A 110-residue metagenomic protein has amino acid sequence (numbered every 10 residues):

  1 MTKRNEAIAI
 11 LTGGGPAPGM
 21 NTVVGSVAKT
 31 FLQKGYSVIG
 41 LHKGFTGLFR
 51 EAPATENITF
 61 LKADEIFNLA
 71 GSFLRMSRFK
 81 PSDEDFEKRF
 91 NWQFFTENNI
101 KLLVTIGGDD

Functional and structural regions predicted by a protein language model:
M1, L48-T105, D110: Glycine-rich oxoanion-binding loops at beta->alpha junctions
T2-F49: N-terminal phosphate-binding or glycine-rich loops at protein starts, especially the Walker A/P-loop of NTPases
